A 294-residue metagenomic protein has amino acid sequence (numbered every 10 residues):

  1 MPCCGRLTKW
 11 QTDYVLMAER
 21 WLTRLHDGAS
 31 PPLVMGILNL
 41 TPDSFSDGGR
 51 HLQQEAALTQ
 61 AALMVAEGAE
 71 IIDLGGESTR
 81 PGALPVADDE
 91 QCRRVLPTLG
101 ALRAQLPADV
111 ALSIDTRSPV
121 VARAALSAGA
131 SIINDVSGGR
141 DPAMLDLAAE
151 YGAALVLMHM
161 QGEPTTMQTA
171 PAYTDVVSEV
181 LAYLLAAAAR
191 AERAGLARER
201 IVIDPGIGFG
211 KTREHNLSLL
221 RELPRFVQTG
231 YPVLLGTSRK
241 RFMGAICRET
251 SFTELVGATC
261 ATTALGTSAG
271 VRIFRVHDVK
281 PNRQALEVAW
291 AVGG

Functional and structural regions predicted by a protein language model:
C3-C4: Cysteine-centered motifs
L7-P42, A189-E192, L196, G293-G294: N-terminal amphipathic alpha-helix/helix-capping segment at the start of soluble metabolic enzymes
D13-W21, S46-L63, T79-L106, V110-L112 (+4 more regions): Active-site-adjacent loop and "lid" segments of alpha/beta metabolic enzymes
P32-M35, L155, R200, P232: Structural motif
L38, G68, I133: Conserved hydrophobic/aromatic pocket- or pore-lining residues that grip, position, or stack substrates in active sites
T59-G75: Catalytic domains of carbohydrate-active enzymes, especially glycoside hydrolases
D109-V110, R198-R200: Short acidic capping loops at alpha-helix termini that bridge into adjacent secondary structure
